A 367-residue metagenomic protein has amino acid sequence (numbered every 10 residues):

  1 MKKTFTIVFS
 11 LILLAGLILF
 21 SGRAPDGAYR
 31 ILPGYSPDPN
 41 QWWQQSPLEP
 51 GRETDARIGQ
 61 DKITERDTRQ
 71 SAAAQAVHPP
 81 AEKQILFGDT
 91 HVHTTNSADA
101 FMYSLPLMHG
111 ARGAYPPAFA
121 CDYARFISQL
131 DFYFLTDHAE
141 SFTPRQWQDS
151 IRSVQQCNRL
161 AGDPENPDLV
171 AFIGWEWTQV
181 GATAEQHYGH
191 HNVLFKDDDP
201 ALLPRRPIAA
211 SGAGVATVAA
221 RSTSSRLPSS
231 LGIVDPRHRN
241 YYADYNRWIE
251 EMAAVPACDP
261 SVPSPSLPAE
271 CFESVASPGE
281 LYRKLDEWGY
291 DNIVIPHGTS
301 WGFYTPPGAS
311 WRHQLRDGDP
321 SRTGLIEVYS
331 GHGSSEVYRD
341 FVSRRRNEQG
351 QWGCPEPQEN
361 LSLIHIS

Functional and structural regions predicted by a protein language model:
M1-L13: N-terminal Sec-pathway targeting helices
F5, G16-S367: Extended, charged catalytic domains and RNA/DNA-binding interfaces, predominantly in divalent-metal-using enzymes
